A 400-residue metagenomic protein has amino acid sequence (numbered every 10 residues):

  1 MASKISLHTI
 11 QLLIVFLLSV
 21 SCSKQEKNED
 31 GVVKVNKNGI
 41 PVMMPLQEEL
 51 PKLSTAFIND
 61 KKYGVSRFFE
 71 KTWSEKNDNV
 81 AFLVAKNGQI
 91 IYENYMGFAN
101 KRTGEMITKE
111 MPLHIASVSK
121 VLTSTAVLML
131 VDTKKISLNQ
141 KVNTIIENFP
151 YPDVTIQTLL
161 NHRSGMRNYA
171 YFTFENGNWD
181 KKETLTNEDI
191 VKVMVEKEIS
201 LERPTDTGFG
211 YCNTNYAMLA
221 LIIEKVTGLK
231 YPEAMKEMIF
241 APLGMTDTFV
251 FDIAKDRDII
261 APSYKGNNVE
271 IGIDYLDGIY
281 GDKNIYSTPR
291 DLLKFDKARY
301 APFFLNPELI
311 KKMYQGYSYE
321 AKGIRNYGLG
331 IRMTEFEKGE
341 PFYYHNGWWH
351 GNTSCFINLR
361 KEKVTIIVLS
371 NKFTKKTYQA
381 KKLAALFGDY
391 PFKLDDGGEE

Functional and structural regions predicted by a protein language model:
M1-I10: Bacterial N-terminal signal peptides that target proteins for export
S19-S21: C-terminal motif of bacterial Sec signal peptides marking the signal peptidase cleavage site
S23-Q25: Bacterial signal peptide processing site
V32, I40, V154-H350: Short, surface-exposed loop or secondary-structure junction motifs that flank catalytic or metal-binding residues
M43-L50, Q89, F98-Y211: Active-site-proximal loop and beta-strand segments within enzyme catalytic domains
S54-L113, K135-N139, D395: Short, conserved catalytic-motif segment at the N-terminal edge
K338-E340, T374-E400: Short, gly/Ser/Thr-rich active-site loops of penicillin-recognizing serine hydrolases
C355-K372: Short, well-ordered beta-strand elements
